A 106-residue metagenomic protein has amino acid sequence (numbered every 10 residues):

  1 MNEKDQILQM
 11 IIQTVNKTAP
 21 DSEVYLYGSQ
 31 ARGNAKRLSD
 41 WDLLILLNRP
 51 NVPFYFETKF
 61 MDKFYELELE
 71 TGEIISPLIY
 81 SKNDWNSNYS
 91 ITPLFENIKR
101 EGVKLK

Functional and structural regions predicted by a protein language model:
M1-E23, R32-G33, R37, N48-K106: Catalytic core of pol beta-like nucleotidyltransferases
S29: P-loop (Walker A) phosphate-binding loop of NTP-binding proteins
W41-L46: Short beta-strand->loop micro-motif that forms the acidic, two-metal-ion catalytic signature in nucleotide-processing
